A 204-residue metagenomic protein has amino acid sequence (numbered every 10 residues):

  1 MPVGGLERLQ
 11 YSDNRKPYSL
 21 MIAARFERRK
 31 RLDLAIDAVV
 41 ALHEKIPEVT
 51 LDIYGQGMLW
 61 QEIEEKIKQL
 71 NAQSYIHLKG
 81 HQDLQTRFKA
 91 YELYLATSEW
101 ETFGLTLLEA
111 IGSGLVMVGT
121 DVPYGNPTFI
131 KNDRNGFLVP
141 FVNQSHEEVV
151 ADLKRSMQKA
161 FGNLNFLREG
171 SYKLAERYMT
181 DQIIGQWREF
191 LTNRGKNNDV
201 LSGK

Functional and structural regions predicted by a protein language model:
M1-L9, M58: Short beta-strand->alpha-helix junction loop in the catalytic core of nucleotide-activated group-transfer enzymes
E7, R155, K159-N163, T180-K204: C-terminal alpha-helical cap of glycosyltransferases
S12-K30, I36-V39: Conserved donor-binding/catalytic core segment of Leloir-type glycosyltransferases
E64-H81: Nucleotide-activated donor-binding/catalytic signature segment of Leloir-type glycosyltransferases, i.e., the conserved
E99: Aromatic "clamp/platform" in nucleotide-sugar-dependent glycosyltransferases that forms part of the donor/acceptor
V116-T120: Short hydrophobic beta-strand element within catalytic cores of glycosyltransferases and related nucleotide-activated
P127-M157: Change "using UDP/GDP/dTDP sugars" to "using nucleotide sugars
N163-R177: A short, well-ordered alpha-helix in the C-terminal region of glycosyltransferases
